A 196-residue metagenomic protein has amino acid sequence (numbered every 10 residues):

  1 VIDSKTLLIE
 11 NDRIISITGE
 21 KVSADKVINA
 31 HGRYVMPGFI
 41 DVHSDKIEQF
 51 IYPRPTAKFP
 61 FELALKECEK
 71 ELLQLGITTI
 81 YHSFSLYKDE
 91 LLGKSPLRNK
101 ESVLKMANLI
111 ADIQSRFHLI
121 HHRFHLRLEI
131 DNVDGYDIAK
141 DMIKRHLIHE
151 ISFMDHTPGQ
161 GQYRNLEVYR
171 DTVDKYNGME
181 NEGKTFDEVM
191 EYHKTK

Functional and structural regions predicted by a protein language model:
V1-M36: Histidine-rich, glycine-flanked metal-binding segment
K5, R13, A64, C68 (+3 more regions): General structural feature for long, well-ordered alpha-helical segments within catalytic domains of soluble enzymes
D12, R33, I80, E129-D131 (+1 more regions): Generic structural motif
G19, I51, Q162-Y163: Short glycine-/acidic-enriched loop or helix-start segments at secondary-structure transitions that form or flank
D25-R33, A64-Q74, Y136-I151: Short amphipathic alpha-helices and their capping/turn segments at secondary-structure boundaries
A30-M36, L73, M190-K196: Short acidic/polar alpha-helix capping motifs at helix-coil junctions
R33-S102: Metal-associated gating/positioning segment near the N- to mid-region
Y87, K94-K196: Metal-coordinating catalytic core of metallo-dependent amide/deamination hydrolases
